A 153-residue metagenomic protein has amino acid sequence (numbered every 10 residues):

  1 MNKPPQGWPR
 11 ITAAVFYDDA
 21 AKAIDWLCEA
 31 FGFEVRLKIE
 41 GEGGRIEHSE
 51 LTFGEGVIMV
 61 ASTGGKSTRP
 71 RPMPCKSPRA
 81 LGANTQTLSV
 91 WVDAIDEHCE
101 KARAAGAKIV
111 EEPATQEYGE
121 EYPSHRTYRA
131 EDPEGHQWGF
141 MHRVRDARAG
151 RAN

Functional and structural regions predicted by a protein language model:
M1-A14, I24-D25, F31-E131, F140-N153: Vicinal oxygen chelate
Y17-D19: Conserved beta-strand-loop-alpha-helix junction that forms the acyl-donor binding cleft
